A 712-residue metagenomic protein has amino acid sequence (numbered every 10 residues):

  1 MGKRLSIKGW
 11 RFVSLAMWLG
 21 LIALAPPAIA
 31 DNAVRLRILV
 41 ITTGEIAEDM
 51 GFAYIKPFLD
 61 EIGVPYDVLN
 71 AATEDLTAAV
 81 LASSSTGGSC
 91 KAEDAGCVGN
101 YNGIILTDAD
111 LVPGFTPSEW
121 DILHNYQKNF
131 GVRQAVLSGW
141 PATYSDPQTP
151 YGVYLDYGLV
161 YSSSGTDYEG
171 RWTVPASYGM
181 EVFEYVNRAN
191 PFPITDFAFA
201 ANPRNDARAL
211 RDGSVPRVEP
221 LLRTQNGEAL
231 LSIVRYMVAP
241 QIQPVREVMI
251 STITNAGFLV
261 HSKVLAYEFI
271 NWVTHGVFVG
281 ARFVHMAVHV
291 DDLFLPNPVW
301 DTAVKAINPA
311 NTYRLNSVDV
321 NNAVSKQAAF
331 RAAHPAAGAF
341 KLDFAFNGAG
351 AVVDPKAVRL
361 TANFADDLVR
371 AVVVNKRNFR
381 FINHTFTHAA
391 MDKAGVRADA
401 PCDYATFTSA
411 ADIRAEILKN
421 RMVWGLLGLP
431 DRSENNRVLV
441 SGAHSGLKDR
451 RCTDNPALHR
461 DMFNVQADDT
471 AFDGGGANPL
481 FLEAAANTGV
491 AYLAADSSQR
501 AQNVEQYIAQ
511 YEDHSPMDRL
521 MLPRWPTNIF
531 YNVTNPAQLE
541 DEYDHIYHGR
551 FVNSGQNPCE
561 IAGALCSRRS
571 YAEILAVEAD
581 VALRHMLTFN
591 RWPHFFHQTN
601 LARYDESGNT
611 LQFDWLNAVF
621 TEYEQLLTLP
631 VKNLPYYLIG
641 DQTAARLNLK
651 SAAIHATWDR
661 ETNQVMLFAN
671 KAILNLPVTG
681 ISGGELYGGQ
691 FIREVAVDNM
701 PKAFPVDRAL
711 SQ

Functional and structural regions predicted by a protein language model:
R37, A109, H124-F130, S138-G152 (+6 more regions): Metal-dependent polysaccharide deacetylase catalytic core of the NodB/CE4 family, i.e., the active-site-bearing domain
R37-L137, A142-Y144: Helical hinge/lid and interdomain linker segments adjacent to catalytic or ligand-binding clefts that mediate domain
N70, L265-A287, S325-G350, L482 (+3 more regions): C-terminal domain-boundary segment and adjacent tail
V132-Q225, E661: An acidic, glycine-rich "communication" segment
N190-L222, N226-V245, L265-E268, A287 (+5 more regions): Active-site-adjacent pocket scaffolds in enzyme catalytic domains
N202-F294, W300, A310-D319, V324-A333: Non-catalytic propeptide/linker segments at domain boundaries
T254-N255, I270-V299, L418, P526-L634: Catalytic grooves of carbohydrate-active enzymes
Q690-Q712: C-terminal beta-strand-rich structural cap/linker in extracellular carbohydrate-active enzymes
